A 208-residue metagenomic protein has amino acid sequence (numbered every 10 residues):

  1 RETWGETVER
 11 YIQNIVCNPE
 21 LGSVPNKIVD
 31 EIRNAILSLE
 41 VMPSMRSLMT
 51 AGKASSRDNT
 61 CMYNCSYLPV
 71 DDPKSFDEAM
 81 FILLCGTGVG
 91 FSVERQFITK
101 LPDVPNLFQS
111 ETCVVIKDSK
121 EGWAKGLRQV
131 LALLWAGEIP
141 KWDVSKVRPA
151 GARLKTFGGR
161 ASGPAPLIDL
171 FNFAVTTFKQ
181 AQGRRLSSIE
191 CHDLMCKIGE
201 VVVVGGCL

Functional and structural regions predicted by a protein language model:
R1-L208: Extended catalytic cores of very large enzyme megasubunits
